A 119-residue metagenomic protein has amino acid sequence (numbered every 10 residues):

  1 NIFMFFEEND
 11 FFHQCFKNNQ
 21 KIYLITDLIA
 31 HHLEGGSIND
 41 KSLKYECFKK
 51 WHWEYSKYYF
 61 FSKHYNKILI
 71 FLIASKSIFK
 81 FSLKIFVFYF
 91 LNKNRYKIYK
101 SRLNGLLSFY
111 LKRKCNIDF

Functional and structural regions predicted by a protein language model:
N1-I2, L69: Residue-level recognition of membrane-helix boundary sites in multi-pass small-molecule transporters
I2-F11: Conserved glycosyltransferase catalytic-site signature
F12-H13, K21-K93: Active-site-adjacent helix/loop segment of glycosyltransferases that harbors family-specific signature motifs
K93-F119: Membrane-interface aromatic/basic loop that binds lipid-linked glycans or pyrophosphate carriers, typified by
